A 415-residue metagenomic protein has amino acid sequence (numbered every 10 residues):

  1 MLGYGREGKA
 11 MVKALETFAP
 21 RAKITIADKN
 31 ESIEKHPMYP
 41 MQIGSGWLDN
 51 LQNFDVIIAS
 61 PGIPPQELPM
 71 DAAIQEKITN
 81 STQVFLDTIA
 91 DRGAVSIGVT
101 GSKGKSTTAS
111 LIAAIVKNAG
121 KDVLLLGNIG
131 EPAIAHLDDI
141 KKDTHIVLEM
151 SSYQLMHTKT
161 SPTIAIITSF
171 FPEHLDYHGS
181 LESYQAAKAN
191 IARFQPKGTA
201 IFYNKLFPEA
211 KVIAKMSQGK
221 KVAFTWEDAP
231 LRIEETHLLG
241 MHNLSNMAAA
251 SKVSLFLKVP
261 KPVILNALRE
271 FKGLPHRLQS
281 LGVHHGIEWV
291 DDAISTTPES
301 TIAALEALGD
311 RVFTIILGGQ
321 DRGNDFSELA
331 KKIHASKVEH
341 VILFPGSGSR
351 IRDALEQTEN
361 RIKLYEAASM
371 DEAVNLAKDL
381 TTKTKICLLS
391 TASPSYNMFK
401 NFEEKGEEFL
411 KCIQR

Functional and structural regions predicted by a protein language model:
M1-M11, T25-I33, L274, A293-I362 (+4 more regions): Active-site beta-alpha connecting loops in nucleotide-dependent enzymes
M1-N80, V84, L239: N-terminal leader/targeting and accessory segments in enzymes
M11-A14, F18, D122-V123, T236-V338: Nucleotide phosphate-binding/pyrophosphate-handling subdomain across enzymes that bind or process nucleotide phosphates
E16-T17, L48-F54, P61-A200, K205 (+4 more regions): Phosphate-binding loop of NTP-binding sites
A22-I24, N53-V56, D122-V123, P196-I201 (+4 more regions): Short active-site oxyanion
K23-D28, L124-L125, V147, A223 (+1 more regions): Short beta-strand "acidic-cap" motif of Rossmann-like dinucleotide-binding folds
E31-H36, D49-N50, I63-P69, F207-V212 (+2 more regions): Short, charged/polar "capping" segments at the starts of alpha-helices and the immediately preceding loops
H36-G46, A73-T79, A94, K215-I233 (+1 more regions): Active-site regions of enzymes building and remodeling cell-envelope glycoconjugates
